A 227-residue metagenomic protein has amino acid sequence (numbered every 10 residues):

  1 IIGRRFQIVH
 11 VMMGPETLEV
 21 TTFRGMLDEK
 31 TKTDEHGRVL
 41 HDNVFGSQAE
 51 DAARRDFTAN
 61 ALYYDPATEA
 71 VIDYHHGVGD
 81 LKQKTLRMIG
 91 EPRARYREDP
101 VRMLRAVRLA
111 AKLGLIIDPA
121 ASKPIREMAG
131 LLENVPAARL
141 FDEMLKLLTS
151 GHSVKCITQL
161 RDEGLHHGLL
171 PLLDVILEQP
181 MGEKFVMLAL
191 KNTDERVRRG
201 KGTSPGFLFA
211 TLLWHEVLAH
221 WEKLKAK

Functional and structural regions predicted by a protein language model:
I1-K227: Catalytic cores of the polymerase beta-like nucleotidyltransferase superfamily and closely associated nucleotide
